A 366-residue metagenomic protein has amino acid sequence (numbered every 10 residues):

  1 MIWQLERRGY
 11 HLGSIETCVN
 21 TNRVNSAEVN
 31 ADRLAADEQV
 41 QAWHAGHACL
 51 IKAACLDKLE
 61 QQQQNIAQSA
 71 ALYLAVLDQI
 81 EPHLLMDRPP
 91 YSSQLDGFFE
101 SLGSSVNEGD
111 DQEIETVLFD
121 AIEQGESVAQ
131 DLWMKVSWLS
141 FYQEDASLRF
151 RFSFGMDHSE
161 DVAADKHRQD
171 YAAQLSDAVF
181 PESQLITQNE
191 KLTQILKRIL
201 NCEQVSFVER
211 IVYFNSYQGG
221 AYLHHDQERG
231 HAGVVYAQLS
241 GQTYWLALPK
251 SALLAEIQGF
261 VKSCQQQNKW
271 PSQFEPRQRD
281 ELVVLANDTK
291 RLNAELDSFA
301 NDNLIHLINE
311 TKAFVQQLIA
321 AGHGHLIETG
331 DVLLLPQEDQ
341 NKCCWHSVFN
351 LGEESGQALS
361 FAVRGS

Functional and structural regions predicted by a protein language model:
M1-L335, D339-S366: N-terminal accessory scaffold of Fe(II)-dependent oxygenases
